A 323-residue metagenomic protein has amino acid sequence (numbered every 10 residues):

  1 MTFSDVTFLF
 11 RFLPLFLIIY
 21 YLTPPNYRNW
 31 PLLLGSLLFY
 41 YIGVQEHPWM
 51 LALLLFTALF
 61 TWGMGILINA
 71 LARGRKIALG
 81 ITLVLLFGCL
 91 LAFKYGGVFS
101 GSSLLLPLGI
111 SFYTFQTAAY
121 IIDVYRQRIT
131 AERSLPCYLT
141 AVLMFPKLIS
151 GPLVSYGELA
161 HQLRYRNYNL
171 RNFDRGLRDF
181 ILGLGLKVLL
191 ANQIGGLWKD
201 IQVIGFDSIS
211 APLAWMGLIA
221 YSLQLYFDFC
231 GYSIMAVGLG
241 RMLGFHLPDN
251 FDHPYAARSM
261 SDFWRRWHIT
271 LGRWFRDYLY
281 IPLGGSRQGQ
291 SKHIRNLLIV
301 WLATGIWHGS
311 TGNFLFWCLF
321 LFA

Functional and structural regions predicted by a protein language model:
M1-A323: Membrane-embedded transmembrane alpha-helical bundles that form the catalytic cores of multi-pass lipid-modifying
